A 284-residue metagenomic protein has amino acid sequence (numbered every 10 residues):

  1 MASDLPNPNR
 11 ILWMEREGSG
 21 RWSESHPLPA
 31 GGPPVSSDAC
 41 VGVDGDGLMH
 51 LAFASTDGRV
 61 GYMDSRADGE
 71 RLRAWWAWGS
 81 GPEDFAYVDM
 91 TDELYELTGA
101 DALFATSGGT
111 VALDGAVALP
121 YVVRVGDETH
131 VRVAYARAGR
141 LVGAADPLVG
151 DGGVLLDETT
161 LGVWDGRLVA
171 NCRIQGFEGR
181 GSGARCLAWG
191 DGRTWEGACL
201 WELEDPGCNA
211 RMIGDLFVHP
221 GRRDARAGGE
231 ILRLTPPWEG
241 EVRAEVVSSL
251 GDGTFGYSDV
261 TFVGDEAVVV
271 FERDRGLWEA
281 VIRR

Functional and structural regions predicted by a protein language model:
M1-R284: Asp-box/BNR beta-propeller blade signature and adjacent active/binding-site loops in extracellular glycan-interacting
